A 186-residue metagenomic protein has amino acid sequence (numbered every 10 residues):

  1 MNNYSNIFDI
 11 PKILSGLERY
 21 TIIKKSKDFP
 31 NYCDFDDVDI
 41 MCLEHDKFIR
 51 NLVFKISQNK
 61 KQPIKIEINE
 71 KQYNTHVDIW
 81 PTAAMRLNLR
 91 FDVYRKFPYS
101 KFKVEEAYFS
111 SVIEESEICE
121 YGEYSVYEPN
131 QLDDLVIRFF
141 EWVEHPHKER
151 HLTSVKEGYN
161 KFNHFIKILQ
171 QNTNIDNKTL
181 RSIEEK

Functional and structural regions predicted by a protein language model:
M1-K186: Conserved NTP-donor binding/palm subdomain of two-metal-ion nucleotidyltransferases/polymerases, i.e., the charged
